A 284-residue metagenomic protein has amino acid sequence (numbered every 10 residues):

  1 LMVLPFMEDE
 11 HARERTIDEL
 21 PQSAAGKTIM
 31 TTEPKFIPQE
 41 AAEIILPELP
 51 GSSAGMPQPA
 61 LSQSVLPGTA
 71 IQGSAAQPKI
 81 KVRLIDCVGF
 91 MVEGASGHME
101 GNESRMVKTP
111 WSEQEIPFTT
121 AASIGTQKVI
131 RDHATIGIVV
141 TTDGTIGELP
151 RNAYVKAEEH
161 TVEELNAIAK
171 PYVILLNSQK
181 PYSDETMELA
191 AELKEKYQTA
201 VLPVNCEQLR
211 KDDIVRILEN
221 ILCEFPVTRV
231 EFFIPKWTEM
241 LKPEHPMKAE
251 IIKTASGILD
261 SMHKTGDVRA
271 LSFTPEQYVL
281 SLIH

Functional and structural regions predicted by a protein language model:
L1-N102: Conserved G1/Walker A P-loop phosphate-binding module
F6, E10, F90-M91, E164 (+4 more regions): Conserved, well-folded catalytic cores of nucleic-acid-processing and energy-transducing macromolecular machines
H98-I116: A solvent-exposed, charged loop/short amphipathic helix patch at secondary-structure junctions
P110-Y197: Conserved C-terminal guanine-recognition region of P-loop GTPase G domains, centered on the G4
Q179-K236: Canonical P-loop GTPase G-domain recognition
F225-K253: Extended, charge-rich low-complexity interaction segments
M247, K253-P275: Hard-cation-handling environments
H284: Conserved small/polar residues in nucleotide/adenosyl-binding loops
